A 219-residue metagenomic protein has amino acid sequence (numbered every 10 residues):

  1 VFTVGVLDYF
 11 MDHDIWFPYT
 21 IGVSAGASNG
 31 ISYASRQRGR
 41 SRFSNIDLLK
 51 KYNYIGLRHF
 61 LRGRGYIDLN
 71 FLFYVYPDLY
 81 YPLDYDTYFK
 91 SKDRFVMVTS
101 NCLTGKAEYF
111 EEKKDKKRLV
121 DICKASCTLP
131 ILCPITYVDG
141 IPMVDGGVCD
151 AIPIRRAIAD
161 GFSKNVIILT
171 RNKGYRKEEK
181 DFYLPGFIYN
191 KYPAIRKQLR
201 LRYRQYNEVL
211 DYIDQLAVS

Functional and structural regions predicted by a protein language model:
V1-Y19: Helix-rich "cap/lid" substructures immediately adjacent to catalytic or cofactor-binding pockets
T3, G26-A27, D150: Catalytic nucleophile loop
V6, G26, M97, C123 (+2 more regions): Conserved small-residue
F17-A34: Catalytic nucleophile loop
R38-D78, S100-K114, G147-V148, I152-S219: Non-catalytic peripheral regions of patatin-like phospholipases
P77-D84, R118-I135, G146-I152: Active-site glycine-rich loop that binds ribose-phosphate moieties when present
Y80-R94: A short alpha-helix-loop-beta-strand transition element characteristic of N-terminal alpha/beta dinucleotide-binding
F95-N101, P134: Short beta-strand scaffold segments in enzyme catalytic cores
